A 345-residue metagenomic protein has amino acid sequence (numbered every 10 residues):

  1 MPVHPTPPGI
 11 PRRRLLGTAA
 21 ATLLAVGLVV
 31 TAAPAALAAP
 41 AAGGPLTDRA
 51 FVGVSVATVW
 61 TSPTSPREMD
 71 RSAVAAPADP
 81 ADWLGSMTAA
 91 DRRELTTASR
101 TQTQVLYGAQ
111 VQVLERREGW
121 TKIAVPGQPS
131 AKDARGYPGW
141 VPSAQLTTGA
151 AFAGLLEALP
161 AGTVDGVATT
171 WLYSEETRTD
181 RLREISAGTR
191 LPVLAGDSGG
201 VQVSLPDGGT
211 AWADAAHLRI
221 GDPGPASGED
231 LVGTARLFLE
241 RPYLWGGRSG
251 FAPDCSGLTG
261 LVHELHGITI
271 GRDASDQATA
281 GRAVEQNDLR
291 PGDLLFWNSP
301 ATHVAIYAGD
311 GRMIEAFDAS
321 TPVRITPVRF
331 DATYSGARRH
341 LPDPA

Functional and structural regions predicted by a protein language model:
T6-L23: N-terminal secretory signal peptides and thylakoid transit peptides that target proteins across membranes
G27-G44: C-terminal region of N-terminal signal peptides and the immediate post-cleavage residues of exported proteins
A39-R71, A109, V125-T163, V201-T234: Boundary regions of SH3-family modules and the immediately adjacent low-complexity/disordered segments in eukaryotic
A41-P45, R49-Y107, T163-V193, Y243: Beta-loop motif signature
E118-K122, S198-Q202: Short aromatic-glycine-enriched beta-strand elements
L156-E157, S174-D180, R219, A274-D276 (+2 more regions): Aromatic- and glycine-rich peptidoglycan recognition patches
P242-G257, L261-L289: Catalytic cysteine-centered active-site loop
L294, T302-R312: Catalytic nucleophile-His microenvironment captured as a short glycine-rich beta-strand/loop that brackets
